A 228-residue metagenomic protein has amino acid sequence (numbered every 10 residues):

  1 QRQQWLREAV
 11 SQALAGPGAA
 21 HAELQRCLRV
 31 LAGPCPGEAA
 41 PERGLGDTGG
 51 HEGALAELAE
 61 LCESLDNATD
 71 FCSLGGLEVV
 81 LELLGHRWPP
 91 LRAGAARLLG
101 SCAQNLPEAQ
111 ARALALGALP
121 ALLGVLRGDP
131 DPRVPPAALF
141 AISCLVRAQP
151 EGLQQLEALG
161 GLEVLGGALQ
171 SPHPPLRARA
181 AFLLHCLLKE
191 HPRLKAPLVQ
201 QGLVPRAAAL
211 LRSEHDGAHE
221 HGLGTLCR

Functional and structural regions predicted by a protein language model:
Q1-P41: Intrinsically disordered, low-complexity regulatory regions of large eukaryotic scaffold/signaling proteins
Q1-W5, A39-A59, W88-A103, A115-L116 (+5 more regions): Alpha-helical solenoid repeats of the armadillo/HEAT superfamily in eukaryotic scaffolding/adaptor proteins
R7, H21-L28, H51, L119 (+2 more regions): A general structural signal for well-ordered alpha-helical segments in protein cores
L14-A19, G33, G50, E57 (+4 more regions): Eukaryotic helix-linker segments that join adjacent hydrophobic helices
L14-A19, N67-L74, A109-L116, V134 (+3 more regions): Short, hydrophobic/charged alpha-helical patches characteristic of ARM/HEAT alpha-solenoid repeats and analogous
C27, V79-L81, A121-V125, V164-G166 (+1 more regions): Buried hydrophobic core positions in alpha-solenoid tandem helical repeats
L28, A32, L55-D66: Short amphipathic alpha-helical segments enriched in leucine
P36, S64-N67, E108, L119 (+2 more regions): Flexible helix-coil junctions and inter-repeat linker/turn elements that act as hinges within alpha-solenoid scaffolds
